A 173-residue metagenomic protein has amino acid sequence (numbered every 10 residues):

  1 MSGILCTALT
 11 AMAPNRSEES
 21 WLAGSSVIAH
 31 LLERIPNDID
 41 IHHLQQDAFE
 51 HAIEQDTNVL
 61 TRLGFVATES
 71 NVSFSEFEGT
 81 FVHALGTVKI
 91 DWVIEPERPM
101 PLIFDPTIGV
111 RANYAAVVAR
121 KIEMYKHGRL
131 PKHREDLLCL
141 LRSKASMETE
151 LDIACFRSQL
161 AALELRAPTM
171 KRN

Functional and structural regions predicted by a protein language model:
M1-N173: Compositionally biased terminal segments of proteins
